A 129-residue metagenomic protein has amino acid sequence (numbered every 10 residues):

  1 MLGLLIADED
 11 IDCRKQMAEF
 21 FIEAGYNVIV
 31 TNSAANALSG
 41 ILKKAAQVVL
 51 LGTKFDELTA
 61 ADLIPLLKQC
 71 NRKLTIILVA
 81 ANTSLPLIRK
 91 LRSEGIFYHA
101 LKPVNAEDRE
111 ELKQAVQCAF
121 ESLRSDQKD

Functional and structural regions predicted by a protein language model:
D8: Conserved acidic carboxylate
I11-I29: Two-component/phosphorelay signaling modules centered on CheY-like receiver
V30-V48, G52-F55, E111: Acidic, metal-coordinating helix/loop segments flanking the phosphotransfer/catalytic sites of two-component signaling
L42-K44, L66-K73, E94: Conserved phosphotransfer cores of two-component systems
Q47-C70, T83-S84: Conserved phosphotransfer microenvironments
D62, N82-L101, K113: Alpha4 helix (beta4-alpha4-beta5 surface) of REC/receiver domains from two-component response regulators
R109-Q127: Receiver (REC) domain switch/output surface
